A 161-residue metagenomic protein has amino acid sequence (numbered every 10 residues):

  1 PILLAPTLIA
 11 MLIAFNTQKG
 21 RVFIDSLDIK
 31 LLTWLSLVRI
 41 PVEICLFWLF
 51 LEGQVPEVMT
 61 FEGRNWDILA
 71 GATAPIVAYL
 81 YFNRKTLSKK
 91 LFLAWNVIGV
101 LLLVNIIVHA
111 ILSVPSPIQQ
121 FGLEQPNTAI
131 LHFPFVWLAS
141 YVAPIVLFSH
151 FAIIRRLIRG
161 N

Functional and structural regions predicted by a protein language model:
P1-L4, S26-S36, K90-N96: Cytoplasmic-side transmembrane-helix entry/capping segments in multi-pass membrane proteins
L3-Q18, L69-A78, V136-R155: Hydrophobic cores of alpha-helical transmembrane segments in multi-pass inner/ER membrane proteins, independent
L12-N16, F82, L93-N96: Polytopic transmembrane helical bundles with strong interfacial aromatic enrichment
G20-K85: Membrane-proximal helix-loop-helix units in multi-pass membrane proteins
I40-G53, V104-Q120: C-terminal ends of transmembrane alpha-helices and the immediately adjacent extracellular/lumenal or cytosolic loop
F92-V108: Hydrophobic alpha-helical membrane-insertion segments
S116-V136: Short, membrane-exposed interhelical loops at transmembrane-helix boundaries
R155-N161: Short, charged juxtamembrane terminal tails flanking transmembrane helices
